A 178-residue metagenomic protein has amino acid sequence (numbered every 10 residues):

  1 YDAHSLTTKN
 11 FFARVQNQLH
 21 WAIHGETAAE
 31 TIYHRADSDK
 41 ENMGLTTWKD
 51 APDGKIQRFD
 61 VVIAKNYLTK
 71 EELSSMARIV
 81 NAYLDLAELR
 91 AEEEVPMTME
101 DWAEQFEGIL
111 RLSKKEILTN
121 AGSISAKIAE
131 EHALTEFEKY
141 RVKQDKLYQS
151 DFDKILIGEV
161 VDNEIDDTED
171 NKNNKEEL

Functional and structural regions predicted by a protein language model:
Y1-L178: Positively charged, phosphate-engaging catalytic surfaces used for nucleic-acid and nucleotide handling
